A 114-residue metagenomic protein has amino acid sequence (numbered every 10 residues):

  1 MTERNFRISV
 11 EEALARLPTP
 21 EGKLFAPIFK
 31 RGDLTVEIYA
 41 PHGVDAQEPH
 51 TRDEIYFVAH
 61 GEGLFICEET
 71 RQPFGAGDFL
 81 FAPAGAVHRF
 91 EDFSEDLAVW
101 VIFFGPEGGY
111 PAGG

Functional and structural regions predicted by a protein language model:
M1-I38, G43-E48: A short, N-terminal "cap"/entry segment at the start of jelly-roll beta-barrel domains of the cupin/DSBH fold
R31-L34, P41-V44, H60-L64, G105-G109: Short, charged/polar surface micro-motifs in flexible loops or helix N-caps
G32, I66-T70, F93: Short strand-coil-strand connectors
P49-T51, F93-S94: Short glycine/proline-enriched turns and hinge-like loops at secondary-structure junctions
H50-F65: Short, conserved beta-strand element in jelly-roll/cupin
T70-A84: Short acidic-glycine-tyrosine-enriched beta hairpin
A84-Y110: Ligand-binding loop in jelly-roll beta-barrel domains
